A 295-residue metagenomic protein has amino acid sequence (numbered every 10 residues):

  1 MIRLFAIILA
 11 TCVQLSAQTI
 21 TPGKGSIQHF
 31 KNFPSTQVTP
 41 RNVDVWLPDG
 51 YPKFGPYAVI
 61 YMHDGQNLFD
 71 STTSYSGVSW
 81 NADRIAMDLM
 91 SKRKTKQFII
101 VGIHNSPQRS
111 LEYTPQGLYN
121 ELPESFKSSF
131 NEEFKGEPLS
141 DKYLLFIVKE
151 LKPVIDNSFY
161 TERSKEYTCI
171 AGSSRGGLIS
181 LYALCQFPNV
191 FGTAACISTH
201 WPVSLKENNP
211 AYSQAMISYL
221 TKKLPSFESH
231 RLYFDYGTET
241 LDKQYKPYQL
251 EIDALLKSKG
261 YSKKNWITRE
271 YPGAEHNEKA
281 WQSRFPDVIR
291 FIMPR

Functional and structural regions predicted by a protein language model:
M1-P22: Bacterial Sec-dependent N-terminal signal peptides
Q18-R295: Non-catalytic cap/lid and distal C-terminal segments of serine-dependent acyl enzymes
